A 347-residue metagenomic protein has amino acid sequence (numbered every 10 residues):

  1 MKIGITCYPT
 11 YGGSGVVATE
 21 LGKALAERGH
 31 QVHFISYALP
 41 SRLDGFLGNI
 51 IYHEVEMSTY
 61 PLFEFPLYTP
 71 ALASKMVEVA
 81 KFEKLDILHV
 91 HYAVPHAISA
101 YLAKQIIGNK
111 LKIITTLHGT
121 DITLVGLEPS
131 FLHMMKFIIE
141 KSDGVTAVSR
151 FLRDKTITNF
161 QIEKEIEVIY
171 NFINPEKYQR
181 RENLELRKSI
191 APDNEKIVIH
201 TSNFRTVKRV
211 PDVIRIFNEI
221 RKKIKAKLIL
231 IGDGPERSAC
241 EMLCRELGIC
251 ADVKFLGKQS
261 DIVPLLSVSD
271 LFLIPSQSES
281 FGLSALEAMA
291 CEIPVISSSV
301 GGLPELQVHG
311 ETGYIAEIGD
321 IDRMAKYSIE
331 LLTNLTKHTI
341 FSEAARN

Functional and structural regions predicted by a protein language model:
F151, F172: Carbohydrate-associated surface elements
Y178-P192: A short helix/loop element that forms part of the nucleotide-sugar donor recognition site in Leloir-type
P192-K208, I214-F217: Conserved donor-binding/catalytic core segment of Leloir-type glycosyltransferases
E241-G257: Nucleotide-activated donor-binding/catalytic signature segment of Leloir-type glycosyltransferases, i.e., the conserved
K258, Q277: Aromatic "clamp/platform" in nucleotide-sugar-dependent glycosyltransferases that forms part of the donor/acceptor
P294-S297, Q307: Short hydrophobic beta-strand element within catalytic cores of glycosyltransferases and related nucleotide-activated
H309-G310, Y314-I321, E330-T336: Conserved acidic donor-binding segment of nucleotide-sugar-dependent glycosyltransferases
R323, E330, K337-N347: A short, well-ordered alpha-helix in the C-terminal region of glycosyltransferases
